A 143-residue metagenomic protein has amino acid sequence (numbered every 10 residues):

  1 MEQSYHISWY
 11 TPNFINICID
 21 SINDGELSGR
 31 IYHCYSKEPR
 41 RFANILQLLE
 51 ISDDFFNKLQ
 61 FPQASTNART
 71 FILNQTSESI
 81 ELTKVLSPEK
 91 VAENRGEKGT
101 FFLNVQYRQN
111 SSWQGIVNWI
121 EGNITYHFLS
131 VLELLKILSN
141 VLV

Functional and structural regions predicted by a protein language model:
M1-I17, N23-G25, S52-S111, V143: Intrinsic disorder/low-complexity detector
D20-S36, Q106-G122: Short aromatic-glycine-(Arg/Gly/Cys) micro-motifs in beta-strand/loop hairpins
S36-R40, E50-N57, I116-V143: Mixed-charge, glycine-accented linear interaction segment located at domain edges/termini
